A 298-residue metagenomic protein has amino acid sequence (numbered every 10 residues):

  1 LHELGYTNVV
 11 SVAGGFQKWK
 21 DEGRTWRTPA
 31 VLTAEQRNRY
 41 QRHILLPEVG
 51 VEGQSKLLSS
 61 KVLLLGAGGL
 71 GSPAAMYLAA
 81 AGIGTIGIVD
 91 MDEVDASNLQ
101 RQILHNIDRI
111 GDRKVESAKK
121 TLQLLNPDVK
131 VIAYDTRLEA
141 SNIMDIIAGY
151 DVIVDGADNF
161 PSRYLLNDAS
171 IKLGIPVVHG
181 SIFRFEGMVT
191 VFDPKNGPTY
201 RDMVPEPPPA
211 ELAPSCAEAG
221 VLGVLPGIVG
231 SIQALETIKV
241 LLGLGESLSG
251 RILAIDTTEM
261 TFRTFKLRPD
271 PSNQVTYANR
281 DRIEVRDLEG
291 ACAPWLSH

Functional and structural regions predicted by a protein language model:
H2-H298: Adenine nucleotide-associated cytosolic modules
